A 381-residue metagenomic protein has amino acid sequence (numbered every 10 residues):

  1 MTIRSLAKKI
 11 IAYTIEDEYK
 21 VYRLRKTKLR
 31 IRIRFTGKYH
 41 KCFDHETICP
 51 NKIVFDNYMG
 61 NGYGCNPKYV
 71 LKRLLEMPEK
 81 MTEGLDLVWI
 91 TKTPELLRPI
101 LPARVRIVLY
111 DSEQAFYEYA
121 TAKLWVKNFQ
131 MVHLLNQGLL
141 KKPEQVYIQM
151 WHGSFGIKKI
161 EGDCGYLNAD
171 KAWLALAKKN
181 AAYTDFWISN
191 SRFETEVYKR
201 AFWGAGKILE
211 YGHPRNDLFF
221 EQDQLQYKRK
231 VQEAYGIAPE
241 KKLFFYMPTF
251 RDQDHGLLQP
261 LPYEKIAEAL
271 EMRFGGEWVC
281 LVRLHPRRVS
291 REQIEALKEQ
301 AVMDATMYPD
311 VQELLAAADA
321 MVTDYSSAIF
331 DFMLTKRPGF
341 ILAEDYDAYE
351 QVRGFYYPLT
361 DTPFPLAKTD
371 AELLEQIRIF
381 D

Functional and structural regions predicted by a protein language model:
T2-F116: N-terminal pre-catalytic "stem/leader" segment of glycosyltransferase-like enzymes
R23-K38, I157-Y166, D170-D254, P286: A nucleotide-sugar donor-handling region in carbohydrate enzymes
Y63-E76, A201, H213-E295, A367-T369: Conserved catalytic-core segment of nucleotide-activated headgroup transferases in glycan assembly
K68-K72, M77, L101-D170: Extended catalytic core of nucleotide-activated donor transferases of GT-like folds
I107-A122, P286-F330: Donor nucleotide-activated moiety binding/catalytic core segment of transferases that use nucleotide-activated donors
W125-V126, T184-S191, L281, M321-V322: A short beta-strand/loop micro-motif in the catalytic core of glycosyltransferases that engages the nucleotide-sugar
G138-E144, K179-Y183, E271-G275, T335 (+1 more regions): Short, conserved loop/helix-junction motifs that constitute active-site signature segments in enzyme catalytic cores
L297, A320, S327-D381: Catalytic binding pocket for nucleotide-activated donors in carbohydrate/polymer assembly enzymes
